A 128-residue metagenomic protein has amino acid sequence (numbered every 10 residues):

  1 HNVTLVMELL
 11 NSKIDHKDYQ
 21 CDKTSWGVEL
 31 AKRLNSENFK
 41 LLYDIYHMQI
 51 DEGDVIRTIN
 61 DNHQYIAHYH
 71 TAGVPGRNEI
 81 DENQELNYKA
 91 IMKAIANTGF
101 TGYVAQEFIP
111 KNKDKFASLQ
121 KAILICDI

Functional and structural regions predicted by a protein language model:
H1: Conserved C-terminal portion of the radical SAM core fold that forms the substrate/S-adenosylmethionine-binding
T4, C21-Y43, H47-I128: Histidine-acidic metal/acid-base catalytic patches
N11-S12, H47: Active-site micro-motifs of SAM-dependent methyltransferase domains
S12-Y19: Surface-exposed cleft-lining segments at the edges of enzyme active sites
